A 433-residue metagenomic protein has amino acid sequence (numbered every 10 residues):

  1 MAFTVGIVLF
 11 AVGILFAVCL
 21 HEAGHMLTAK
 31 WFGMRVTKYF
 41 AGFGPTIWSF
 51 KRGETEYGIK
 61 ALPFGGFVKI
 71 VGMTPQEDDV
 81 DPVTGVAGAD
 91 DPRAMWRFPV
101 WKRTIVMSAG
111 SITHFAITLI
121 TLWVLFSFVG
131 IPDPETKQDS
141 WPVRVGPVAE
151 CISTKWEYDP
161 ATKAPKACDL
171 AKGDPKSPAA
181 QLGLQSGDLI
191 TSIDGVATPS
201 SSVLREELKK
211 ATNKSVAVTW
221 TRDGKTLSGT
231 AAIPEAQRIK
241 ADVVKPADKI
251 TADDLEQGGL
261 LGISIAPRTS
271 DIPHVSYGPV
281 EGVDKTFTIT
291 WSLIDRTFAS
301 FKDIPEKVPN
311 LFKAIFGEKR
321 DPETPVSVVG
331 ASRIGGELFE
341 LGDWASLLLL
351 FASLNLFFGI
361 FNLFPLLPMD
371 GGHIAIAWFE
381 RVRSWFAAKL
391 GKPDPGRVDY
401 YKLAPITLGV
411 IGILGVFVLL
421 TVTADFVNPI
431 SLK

Functional and structural regions predicted by a protein language model:
A2, G6-F10, F98-R103, M107 (+1 more regions): Residue-level signature of transmembrane alpha-helical entry/exit and packing/kink sites in multi-pass membrane
A2-D90, G224, Q237, F361-A388: Small-residue-rich helix-interface/hinge motifs
H21, I59, A179, G187-I190 (+9 more regions): Terminal peptide-recognition signature
W31, T55, G66, I70-I152 (+2 more regions): Internal alpha-helical transmembrane segments
R93-A94, F98, P142, I152 (+4 more regions): Functional transmembrane alpha-helices
K166-S201, T290: Conserved PDZ fold ligand-binding element
Q185, T191-I193, V203-Q257: PDZ-domain C-terminal substructure recognizer with occasional recognition of PDZ-binding tails
L403-D425: Final/C-terminal transmembrane alpha-helix of multipass membrane proteins
